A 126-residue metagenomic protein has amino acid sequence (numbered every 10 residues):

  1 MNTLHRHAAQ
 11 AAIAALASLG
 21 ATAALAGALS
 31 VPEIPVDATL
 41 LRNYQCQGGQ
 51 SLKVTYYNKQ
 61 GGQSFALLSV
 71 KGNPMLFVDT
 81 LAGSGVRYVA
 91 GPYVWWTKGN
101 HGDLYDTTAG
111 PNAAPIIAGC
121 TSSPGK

Functional and structural regions predicted by a protein language model:
N2-A15: Bacterial N-terminal signal peptides that target proteins for export
A21-A23: N-terminal signal peptide c-region/cleavage motif recognized by signal peptidases
A26-L76, I117-K126: N-terminal secretory signal peptides
N43, L67, R87, D103-Y105: Residue-level detector of beta-strand face positions
L52-Y56, Y93-G99: Broad, structure-driven detector of short, well-ordered beta-strand segments within folded domains
Q60-G61, G83-S84, V94-W95, G110-N112: Short, surface-exposed beta-strand-loop junctions and turns on beta-sheet-rich folds
S69-W95: Acidic, aromatic-enriched beta-alpha/helix-loop junctions
T97-K126: C-terminal partner/receptor-binding element of secreted or periplasmic proteins
